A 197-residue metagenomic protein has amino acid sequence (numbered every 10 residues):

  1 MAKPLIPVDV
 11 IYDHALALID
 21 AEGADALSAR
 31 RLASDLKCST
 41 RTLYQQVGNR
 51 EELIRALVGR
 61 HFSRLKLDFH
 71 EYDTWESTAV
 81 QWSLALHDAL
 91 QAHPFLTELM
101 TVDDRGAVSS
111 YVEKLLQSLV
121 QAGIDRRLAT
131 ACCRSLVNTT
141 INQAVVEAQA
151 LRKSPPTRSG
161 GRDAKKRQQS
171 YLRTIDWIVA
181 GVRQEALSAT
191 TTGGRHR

Functional and structural regions predicted by a protein language model:
M1-D35, V47-R55: Basic, helix-initiating cap at the start of DNA-binding domains
A2, G48-E52, H70, Q91 (+2 more regions): Residues in soluble alpha-helical coiled-coils and helical-bundle/repeat scaffolds
R30, R41-T42: Key DNA-contact positions within bacterial/archaeal DNA-binding proteins
V58-R64: Short, basic, alpha-helical segments at the C-terminal edge of helix-turn-helix-like DNA-binding modules
L65, P94, E98, T140-L151 (+1 more regions): Short amphipathic alpha-helical interaction/hinge segments
K66-V108, C133-L136: Hydrophobic alpha-helical connector segments
Q81, M100-S135, I141, V145 (+2 more regions): Amphipathic alpha-helical packing segments from all-alpha helical-bundle domains
Q121, Q149-R197: C-terminal peripheral helix-coil segments that are non-catalytic and often amphipathic
